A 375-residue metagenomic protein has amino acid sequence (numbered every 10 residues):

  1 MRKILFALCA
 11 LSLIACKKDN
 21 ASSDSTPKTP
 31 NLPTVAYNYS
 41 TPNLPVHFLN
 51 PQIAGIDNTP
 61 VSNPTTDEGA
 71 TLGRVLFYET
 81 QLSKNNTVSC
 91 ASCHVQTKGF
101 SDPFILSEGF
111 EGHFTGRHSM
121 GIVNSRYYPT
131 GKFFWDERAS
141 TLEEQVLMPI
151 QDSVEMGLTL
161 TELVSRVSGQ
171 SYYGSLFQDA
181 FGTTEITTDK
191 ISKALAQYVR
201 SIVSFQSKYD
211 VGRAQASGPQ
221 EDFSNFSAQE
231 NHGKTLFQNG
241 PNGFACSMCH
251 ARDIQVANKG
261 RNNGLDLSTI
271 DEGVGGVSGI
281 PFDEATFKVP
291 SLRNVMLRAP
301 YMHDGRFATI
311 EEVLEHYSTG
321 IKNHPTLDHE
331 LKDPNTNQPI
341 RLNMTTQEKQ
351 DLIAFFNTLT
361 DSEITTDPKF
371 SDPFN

Functional and structural regions predicted by a protein language model:
R2-A7: Sec-dependent signal peptide recognition, specifically the positively charged N-region followed immediately by
L13-A15: C-terminal motif of bacterial Sec signal peptides marking the signal peptidase cleavage site
K17-N375: Periplasmic c-type cytochrome electron-transfer domains
